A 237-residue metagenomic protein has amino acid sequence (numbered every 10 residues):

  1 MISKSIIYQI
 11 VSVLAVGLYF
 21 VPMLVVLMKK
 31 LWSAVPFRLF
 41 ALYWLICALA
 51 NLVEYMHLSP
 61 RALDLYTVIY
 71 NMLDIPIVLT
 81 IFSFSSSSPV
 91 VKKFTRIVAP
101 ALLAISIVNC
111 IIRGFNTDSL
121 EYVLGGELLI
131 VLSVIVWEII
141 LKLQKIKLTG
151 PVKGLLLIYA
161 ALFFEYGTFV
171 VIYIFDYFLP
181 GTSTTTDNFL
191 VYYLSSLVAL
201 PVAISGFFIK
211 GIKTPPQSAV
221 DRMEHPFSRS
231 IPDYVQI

Functional and structural regions predicted by a protein language model:
M1-I237: Terminal, non-globular segments
